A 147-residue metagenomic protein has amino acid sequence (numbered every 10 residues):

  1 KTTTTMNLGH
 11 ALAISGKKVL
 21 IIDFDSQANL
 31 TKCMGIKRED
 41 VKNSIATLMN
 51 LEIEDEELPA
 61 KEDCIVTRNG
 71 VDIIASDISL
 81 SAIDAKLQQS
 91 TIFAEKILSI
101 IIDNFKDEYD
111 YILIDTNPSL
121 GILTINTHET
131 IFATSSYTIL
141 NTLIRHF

Functional and structural regions predicted by a protein language model:
K1-F147: P-loop NTP-binding core
